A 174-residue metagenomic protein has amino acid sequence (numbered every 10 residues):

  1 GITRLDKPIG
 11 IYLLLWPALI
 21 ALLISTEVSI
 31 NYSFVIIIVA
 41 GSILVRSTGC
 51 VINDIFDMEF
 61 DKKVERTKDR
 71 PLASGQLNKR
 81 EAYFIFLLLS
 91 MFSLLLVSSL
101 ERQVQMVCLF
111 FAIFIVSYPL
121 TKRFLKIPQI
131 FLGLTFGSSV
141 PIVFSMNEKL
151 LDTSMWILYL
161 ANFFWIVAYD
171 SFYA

Functional and structural regions predicted by a protein language model:
G1-G10, Q76, K122: Membrane interfacial helix-start motif at the N-side
T3, D57, P128: Residue-level signature of catalytic and energy-coupling elements of molecular machines, predominantly ATP/GTP-dependent
L5-D6, T26, M58, G75: Generic structural signal for alpha-helix termini and adjacent loop/cap motifs
L5-I24, G133: The first (N-terminal) embedded transmembrane alpha-helix
I9, M58-E59, A82, V104: A short, ordered amphipathic alpha-helix with a cationic face
A18-L19, L23-F56, R66, S90-S98 (+2 more regions): Membrane-embedded alpha-helical segments that form the functional core of polytopic membrane enzymes, especially those
L19, R70-S154: Intramembrane alpha-helical segments
